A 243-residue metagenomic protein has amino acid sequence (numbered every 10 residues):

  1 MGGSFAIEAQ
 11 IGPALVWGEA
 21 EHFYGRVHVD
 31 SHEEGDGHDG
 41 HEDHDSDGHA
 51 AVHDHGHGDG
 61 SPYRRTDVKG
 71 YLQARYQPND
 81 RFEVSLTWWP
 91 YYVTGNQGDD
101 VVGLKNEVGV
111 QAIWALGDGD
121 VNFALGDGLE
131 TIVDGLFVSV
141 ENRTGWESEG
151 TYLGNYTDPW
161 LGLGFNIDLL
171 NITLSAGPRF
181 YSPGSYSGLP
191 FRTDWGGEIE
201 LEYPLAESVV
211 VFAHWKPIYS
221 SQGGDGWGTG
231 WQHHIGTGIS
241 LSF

Functional and structural regions predicted by a protein language model:
G2-E33, D59-T94: Glycine- and aromatic-enriched membrane insertion/assembly motifs of diderm outer-membrane and organelle channel
G2-G3, E8-V52, W114-L116, T131-G223 (+2 more regions): Outer-membrane beta-barrel transmembrane domain signature
R65-I172, A176: Gram-negative (and chloroplast) outer-membrane scaffold detector with strong preference for beta-barrel transmembrane
I235: Terminal recognition/anchoring or ligand-binding modules at protein termini
